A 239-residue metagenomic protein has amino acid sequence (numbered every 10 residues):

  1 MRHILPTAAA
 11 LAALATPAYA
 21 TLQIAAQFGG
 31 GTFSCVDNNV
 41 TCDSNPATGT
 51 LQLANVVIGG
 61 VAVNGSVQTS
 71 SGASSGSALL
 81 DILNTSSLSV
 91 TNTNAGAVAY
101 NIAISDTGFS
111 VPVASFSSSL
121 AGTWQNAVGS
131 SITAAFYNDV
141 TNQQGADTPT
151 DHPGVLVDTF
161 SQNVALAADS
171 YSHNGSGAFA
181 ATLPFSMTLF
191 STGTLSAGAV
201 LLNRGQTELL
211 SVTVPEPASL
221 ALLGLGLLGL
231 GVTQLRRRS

Functional and structural regions predicted by a protein language model:
M1-L22, G198-G229: Short, threonine-centered small-residue motifs that mark membrane-proximal processing/anchoring sites and TM-junction
T21-T213: Helix-boundary and membrane-interface capping/anchor signal
G231-S239: C-terminal membrane-anchoring or membrane-association module
